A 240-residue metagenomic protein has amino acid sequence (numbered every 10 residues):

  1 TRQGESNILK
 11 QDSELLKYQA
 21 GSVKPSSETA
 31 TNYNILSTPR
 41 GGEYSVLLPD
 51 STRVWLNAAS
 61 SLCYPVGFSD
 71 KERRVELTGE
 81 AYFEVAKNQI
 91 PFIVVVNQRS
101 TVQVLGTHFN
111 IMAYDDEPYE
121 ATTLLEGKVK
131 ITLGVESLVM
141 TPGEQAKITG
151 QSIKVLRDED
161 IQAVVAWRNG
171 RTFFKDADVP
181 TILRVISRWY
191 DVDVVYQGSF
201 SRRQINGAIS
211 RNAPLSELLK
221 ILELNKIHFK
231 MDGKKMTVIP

Functional and structural regions predicted by a protein language model:
T1-P240: A residue-level detector for the "anchor" residue at the start of short, highly conserved motifs
